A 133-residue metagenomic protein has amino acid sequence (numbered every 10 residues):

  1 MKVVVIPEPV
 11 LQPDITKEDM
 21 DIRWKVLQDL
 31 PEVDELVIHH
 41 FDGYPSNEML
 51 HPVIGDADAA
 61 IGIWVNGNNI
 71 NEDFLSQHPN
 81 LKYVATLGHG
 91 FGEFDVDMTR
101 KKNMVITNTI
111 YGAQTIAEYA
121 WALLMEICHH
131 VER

Functional and structural regions predicted by a protein language model:
M1-D58: N-terminal glycine-/charge-rich "phosphate-binding" loop or analogous flexible N-terminal tail
D58-R133: Phosphate/diphosphate ligand-binding glycine-rich loop within oxidoreductases
